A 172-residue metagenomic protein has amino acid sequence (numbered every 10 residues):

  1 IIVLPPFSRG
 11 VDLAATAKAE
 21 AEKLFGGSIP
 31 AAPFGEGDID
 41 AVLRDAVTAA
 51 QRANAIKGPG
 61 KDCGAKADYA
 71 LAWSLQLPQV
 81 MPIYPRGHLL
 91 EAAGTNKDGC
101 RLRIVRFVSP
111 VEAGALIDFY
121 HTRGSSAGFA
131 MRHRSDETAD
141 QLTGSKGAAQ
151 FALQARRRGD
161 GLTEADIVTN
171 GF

Functional and structural regions predicted by a protein language model:
I1-F172: An acidic-aromatic pocket/loop used at catalytic or ligand-binding sites
